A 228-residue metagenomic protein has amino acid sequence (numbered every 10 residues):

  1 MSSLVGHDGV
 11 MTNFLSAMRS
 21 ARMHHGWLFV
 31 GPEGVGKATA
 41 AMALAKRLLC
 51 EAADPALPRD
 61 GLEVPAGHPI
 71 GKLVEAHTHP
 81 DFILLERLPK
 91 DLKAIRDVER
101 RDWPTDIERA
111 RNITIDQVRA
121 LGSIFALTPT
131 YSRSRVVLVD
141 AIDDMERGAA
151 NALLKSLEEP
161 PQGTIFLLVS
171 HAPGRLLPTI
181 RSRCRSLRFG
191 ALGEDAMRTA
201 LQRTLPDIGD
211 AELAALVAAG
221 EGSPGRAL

Functional and structural regions predicted by a protein language model:
M1-G148: Clamp-loader machinery-focused feature within the broader ASCE/P-loop NTPase space
V5, D91-L228: Non-catalytic interfacial helical region
